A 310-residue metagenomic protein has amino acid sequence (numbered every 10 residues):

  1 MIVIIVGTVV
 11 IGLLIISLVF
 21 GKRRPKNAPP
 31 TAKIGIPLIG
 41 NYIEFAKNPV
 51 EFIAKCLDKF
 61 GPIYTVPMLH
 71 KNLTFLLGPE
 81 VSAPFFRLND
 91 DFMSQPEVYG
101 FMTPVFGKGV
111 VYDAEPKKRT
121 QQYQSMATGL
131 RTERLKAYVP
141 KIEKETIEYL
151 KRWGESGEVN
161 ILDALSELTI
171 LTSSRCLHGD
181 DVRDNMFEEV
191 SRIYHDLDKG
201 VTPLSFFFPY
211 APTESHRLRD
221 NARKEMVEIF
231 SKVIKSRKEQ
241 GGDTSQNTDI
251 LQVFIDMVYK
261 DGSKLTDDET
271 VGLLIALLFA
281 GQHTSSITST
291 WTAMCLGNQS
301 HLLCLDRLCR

Functional and structural regions predicted by a protein language model:
I2-K108, Y112, P116-K117, Q121 (+2 more regions): N-terminal membrane-proximal hinge/A-helix region immediately C-terminal to the signal-anchor transmembrane segment
R24, R87-N89, E188, T290 (+1 more regions): Short coil/turn segments at secondary-structure boundaries
P25-K33, E97-V98, D113-Q121, I193-P209 (+2 more regions): Short, compositionally biased low-complexity segments
Y42-G61, K224, E228, K232 (+2 more regions): Conserved cytochrome P450 K-helix E-x-x-R motif and the immediately C-terminal K′/meander segment
S94-T103, K136-S289: Cytochrome P450 heme-thiolate monooxygenase catalytic core
T169, T284-C309: Cytochrome P450 catalytic-core helices
